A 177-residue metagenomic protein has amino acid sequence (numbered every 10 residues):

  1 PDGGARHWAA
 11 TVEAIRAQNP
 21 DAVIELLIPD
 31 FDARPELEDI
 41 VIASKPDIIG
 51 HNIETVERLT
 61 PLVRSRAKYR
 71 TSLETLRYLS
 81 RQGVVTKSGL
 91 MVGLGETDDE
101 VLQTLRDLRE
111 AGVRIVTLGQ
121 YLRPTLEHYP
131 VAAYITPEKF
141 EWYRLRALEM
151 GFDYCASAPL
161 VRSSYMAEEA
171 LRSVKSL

Functional and structural regions predicted by a protein language model:
P1-P35, V41-T75, K87-M91, I115-T117: Core AdoMet radical
A10-D21, R70, E74-K87, V92-L177: Auxiliary Fe-S-binding modules of radical SAM enzymes
D32-V41, D98-R106: Short, acidic/polar
